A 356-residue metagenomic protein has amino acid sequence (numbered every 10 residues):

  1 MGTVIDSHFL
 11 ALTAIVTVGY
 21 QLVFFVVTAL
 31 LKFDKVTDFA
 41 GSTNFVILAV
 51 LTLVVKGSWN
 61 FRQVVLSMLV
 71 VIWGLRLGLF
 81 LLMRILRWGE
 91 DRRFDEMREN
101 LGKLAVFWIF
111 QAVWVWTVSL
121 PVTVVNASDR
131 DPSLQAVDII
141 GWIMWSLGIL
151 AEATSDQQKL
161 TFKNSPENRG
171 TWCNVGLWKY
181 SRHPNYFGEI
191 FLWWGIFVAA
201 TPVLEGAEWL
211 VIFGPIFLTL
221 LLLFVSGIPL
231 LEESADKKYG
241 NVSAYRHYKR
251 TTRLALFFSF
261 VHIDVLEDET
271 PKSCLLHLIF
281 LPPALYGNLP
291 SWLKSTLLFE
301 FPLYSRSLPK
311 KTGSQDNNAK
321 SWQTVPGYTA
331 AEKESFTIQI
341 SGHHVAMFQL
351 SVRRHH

Functional and structural regions predicted by a protein language model:
V4-Q21, N44-L77, V118-Q158, K163-S314 (+1 more regions): Hydrophobic transmembrane alpha-helices
L22-L31, L79-M83: C-terminal ends of transmembrane helices
F33-F45, G89-F107, T171-W178: Juxtamembrane helix-capping/reentrant segments at transmembrane boundaries
R62-N100: A basic- and aromatic-enriched beta-loop-alpha substructure that forms the phosphate/nucleotide- and DNA/RNA-contacting
K103-V115, R182-E189: Select subsegments of transmembrane alpha-helices in polytopic membrane proteins, especially boundary-proximal
D316-N317, H343, H355-H356: Intrinsic-disorder-associated, low-complexity terminal segments enriched in Asp/Asn/His/Tyr and depleted of Lys/Arg
S335, L350: Cationic, low-complexity basic patches in intrinsically disordered or flexible, solvent-exposed regions
